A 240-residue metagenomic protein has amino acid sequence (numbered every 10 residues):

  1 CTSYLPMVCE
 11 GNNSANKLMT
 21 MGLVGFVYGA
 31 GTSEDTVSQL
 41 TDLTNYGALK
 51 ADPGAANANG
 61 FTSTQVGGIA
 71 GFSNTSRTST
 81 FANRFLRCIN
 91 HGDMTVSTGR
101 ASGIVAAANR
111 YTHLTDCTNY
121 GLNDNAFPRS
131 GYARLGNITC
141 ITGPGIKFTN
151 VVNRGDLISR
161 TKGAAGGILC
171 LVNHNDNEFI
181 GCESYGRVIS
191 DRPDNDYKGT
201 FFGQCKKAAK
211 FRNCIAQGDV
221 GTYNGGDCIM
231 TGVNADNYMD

Functional and structural regions predicted by a protein language model:
C1-D240: Predominantly extracellular beta-rich ligand-binding scaffolds that present long acidic/polar faces for carbohydrate
